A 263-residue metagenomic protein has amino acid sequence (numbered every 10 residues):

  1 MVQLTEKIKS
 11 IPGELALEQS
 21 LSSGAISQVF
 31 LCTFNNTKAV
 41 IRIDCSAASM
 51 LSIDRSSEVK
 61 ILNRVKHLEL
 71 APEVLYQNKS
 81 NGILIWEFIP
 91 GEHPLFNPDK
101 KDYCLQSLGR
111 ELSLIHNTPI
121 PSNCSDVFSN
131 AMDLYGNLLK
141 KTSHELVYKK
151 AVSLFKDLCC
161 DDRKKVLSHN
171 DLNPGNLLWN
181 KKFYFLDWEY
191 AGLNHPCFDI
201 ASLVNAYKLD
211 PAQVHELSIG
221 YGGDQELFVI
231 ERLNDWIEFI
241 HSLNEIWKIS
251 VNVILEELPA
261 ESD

Functional and structural regions predicted by a protein language model:
M1-P12, T118-N170, N180, S218 (+1 more regions): An alpha-helical support segment within catalytic cores of ATP-dependent transferases
P12-Q19: Conserved N-terminal boundary motif of the eukaryotic protein kinase catalytic domain
S22-N123: ATP-binding pocket architecture of kinase catalytic cores
A25-T33, V40-I41, V74, F155-F198: Active-site acidic catalytic loop and adjacent metal/ATP-binding pocket of ATP-dependent phosphoryl transfer enzymes
E58-V59, D102-Y103, A201-V204, G220 (+1 more regions): Glycine-rich, phosphate-binding/catalytic loops in enzymes
R64, R232-E238: Alpha-helical transmembrane segments of integral membrane proteins
E69, L112, H116-I120, L158-C159 (+4 more regions): A general structural signal marking secondary-structure boundaries and capping sites
F198-Q225, E238-E256: Active-site activation/catalytic loop segments of kinase-like enzymes and analogous catalytic loops in related
